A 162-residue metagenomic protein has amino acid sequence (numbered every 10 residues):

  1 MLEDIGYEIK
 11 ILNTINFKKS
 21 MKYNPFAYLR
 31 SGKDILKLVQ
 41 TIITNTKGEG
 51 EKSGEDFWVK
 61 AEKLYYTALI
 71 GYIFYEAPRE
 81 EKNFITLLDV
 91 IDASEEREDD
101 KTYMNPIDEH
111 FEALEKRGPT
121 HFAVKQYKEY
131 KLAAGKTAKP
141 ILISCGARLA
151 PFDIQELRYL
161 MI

Functional and structural regions predicted by a protein language model:
M1-I162: P-loop NTPase motor domains
